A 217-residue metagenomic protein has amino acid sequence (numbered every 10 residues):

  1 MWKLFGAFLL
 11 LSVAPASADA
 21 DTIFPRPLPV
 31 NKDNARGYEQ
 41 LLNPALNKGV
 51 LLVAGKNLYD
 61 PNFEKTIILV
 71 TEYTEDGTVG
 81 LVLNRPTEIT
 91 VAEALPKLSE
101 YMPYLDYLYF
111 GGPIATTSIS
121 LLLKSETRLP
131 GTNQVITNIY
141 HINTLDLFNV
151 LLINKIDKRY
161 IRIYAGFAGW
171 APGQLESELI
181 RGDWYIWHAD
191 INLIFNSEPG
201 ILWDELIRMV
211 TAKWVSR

Functional and structural regions predicted by a protein language model:
L4-S12: Sec-dependent N-terminal signal peptides
V13-S17: C-terminal segment of classical bacterial N-terminal signal peptides
A18-R217: A short aromatic-anchored loop/beta-hairpin motif
